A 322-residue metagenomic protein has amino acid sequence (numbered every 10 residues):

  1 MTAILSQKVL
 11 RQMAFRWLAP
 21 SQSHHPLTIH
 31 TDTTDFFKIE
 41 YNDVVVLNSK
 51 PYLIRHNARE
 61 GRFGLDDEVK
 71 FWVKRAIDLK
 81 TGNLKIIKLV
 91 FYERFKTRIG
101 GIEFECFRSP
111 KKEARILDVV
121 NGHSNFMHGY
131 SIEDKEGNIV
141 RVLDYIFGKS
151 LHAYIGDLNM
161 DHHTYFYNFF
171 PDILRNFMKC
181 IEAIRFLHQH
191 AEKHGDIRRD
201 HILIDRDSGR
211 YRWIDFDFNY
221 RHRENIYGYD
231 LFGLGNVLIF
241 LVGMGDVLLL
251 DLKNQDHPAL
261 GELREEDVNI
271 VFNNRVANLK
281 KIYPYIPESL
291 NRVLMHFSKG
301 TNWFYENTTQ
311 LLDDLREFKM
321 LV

Functional and structural regions predicted by a protein language model:
T2-G64: Juxta-kinase regulatory segment immediately upstream of eukaryotic protein kinase catalytic domains
E60-D118: ATP-binding glycine-rich loop module of kinase domains
R115-E133: Conserved HxN/HPN-centered segment at the entrance to the catalytic loop of eukaryotic protein kinase-like domains
M127-N168: Conserved structural core of kinase catalytic domains
N176-F177: Activation segment signature within eukaryotic-like protein kinase domains
I184-I204: Catalytic-loop of the protein kinase fold
Y211-V293: C-lobe/activation-segment region of protein kinase-like
S298-Q310: A conserved short helix/loop substructure at the end of the activation segment of eukaryotic-like protein kinase domains
